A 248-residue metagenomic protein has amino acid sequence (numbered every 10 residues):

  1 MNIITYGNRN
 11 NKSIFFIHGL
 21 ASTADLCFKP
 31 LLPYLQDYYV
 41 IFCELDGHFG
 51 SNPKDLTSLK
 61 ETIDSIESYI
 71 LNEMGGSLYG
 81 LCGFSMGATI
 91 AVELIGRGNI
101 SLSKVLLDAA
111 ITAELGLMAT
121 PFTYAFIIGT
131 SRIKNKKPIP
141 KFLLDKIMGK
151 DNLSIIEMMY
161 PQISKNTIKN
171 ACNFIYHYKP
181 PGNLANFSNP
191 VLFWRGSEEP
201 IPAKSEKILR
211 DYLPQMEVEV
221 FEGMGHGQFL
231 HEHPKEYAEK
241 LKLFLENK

Functional and structural regions predicted by a protein language model:
I4-N52: Conserved HGGG/HGGXW glycine-rich cap/lid loop of the alpha/beta-hydrolase fold
I41-Y79: Active-site loop/oxyanion-hole signature of alpha/beta-hydrolase fold enzymes
G83-G87, A91: Gly/Ala-rich beta-loop-alpha elbow adjacent to hydrolase catalytic centers
G96-R97, L102-R132: Flexible "cap/lid" loop of the alpha/beta hydrolase fold
G116-M118, I133-A185: Conserved alpha/beta-hydrolase catalytic His-Asp/Glu region
F187, F193-R195: Short beta-strand/loop motif that positions the catalytic acidic residue of the alpha/beta-hydrolase fold
S197-P202, G227: Acidic catalytic loop of the alpha/beta-hydrolase fold
M224-A238: Catalytic histidine-centered segment of alpha/beta-hydrolase-like enzymes
